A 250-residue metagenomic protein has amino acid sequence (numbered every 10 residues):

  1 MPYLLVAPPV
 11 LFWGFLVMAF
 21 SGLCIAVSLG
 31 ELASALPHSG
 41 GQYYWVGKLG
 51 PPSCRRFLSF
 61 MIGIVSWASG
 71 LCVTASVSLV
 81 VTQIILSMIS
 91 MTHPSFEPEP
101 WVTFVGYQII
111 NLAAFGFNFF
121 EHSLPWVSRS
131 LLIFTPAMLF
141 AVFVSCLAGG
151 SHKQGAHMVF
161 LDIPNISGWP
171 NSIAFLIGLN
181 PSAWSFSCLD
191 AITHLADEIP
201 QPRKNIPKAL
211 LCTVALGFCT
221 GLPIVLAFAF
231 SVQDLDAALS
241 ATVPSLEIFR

Functional and structural regions predicted by a protein language model:
M1, P164-S231: Hydrophobic, membrane-embedded alpha-helices of multi-pass small-molecule transporters
M1-P9, H122: Short, hydrophobic transmembrane alpha-helix segments
L5-A7, P37-S39, L49-R55, D197-N205: Juxtamembrane helix-boundary/capping and inter-helix hinge elements in multi-pass membrane proteins
L23-N111: Hydrophobic transmembrane alpha-helices that form the core helical bundles of multi-pass secondary transporters
Y44-R55, S90, A215-R250: TM-loop-TM module centered on a large, flexible mid-protein loop between adjacent transmembrane helices in multi-pass
C54-A68, G168-N180, R250: Select transmembrane alpha-helical segments in multipass membrane proteins
V102-F160, S172, S187, L210-V214: Membrane-interface loop-to-helix entry segments
A156-I177, L235-R250: Loop-to-helix junctions at membrane interfaces in multi-pass transport proteins
